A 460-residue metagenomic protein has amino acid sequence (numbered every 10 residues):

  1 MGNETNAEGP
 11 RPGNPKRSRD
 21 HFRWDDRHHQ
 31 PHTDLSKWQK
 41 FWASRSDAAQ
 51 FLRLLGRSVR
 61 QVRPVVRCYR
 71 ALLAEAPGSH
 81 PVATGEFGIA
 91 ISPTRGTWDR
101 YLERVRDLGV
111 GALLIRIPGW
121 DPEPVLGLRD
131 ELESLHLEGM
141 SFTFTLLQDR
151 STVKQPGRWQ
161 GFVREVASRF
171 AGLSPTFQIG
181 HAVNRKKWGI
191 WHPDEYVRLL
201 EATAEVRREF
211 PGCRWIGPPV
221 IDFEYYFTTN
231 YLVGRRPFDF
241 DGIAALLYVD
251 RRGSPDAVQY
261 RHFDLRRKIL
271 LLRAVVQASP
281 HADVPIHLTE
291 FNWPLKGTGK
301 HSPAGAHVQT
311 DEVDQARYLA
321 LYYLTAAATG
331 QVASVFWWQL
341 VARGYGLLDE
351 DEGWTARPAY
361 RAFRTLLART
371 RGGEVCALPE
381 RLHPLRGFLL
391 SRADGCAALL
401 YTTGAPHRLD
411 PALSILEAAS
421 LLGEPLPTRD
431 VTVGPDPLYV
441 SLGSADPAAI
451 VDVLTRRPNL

Functional and structural regions predicted by a protein language model:
G85-I91, L113-I115, F142-L146, P175-I179 (+4 more regions): Hydrophobic faces of well-ordered beta-strands that scaffold small-molecule active sites in alpha/beta enzyme cores
F87-P122, T143: Catalytic domains of carbohydrate-active enzymes, especially glycoside hydrolases
W98-L102, Q155-A167, F223-D239: Distinct, well-ordered alpha-helical segments
L137-R198, L288: Substrate-binding cleft of extracellular glycoside hydrolase catalytic domains
D194-Y322: Noncatalytic carbohydrate-binding groove/subsite architecture in carbohydrate-active enzymes
E290-R364, A377-H383: Aromatic/acidic polysaccharide-binding cleft in carbohydrate-active enzymes
P379-L416, L460: Carbohydrate-binding surface patches
L426-L460: C-terminal beta-strand-rich structural cap/linker in extracellular carbohydrate-active enzymes
